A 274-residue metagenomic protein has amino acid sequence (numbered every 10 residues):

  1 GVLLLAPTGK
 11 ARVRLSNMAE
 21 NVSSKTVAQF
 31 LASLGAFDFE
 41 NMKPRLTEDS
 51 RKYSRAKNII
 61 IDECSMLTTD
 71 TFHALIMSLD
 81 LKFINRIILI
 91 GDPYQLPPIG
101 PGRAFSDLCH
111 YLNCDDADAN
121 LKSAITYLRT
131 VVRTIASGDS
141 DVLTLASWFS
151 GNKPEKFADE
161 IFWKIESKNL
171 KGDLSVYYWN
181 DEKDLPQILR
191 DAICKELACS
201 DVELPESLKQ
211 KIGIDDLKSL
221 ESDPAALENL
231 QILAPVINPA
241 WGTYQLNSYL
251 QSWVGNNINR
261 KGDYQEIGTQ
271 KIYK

Functional and structural regions predicted by a protein language model:
G1-N169: ASCE P-loop NTPase helicase motor core
D80, Y94-K274: Conserved helicase motor core of P-loop NTPases
